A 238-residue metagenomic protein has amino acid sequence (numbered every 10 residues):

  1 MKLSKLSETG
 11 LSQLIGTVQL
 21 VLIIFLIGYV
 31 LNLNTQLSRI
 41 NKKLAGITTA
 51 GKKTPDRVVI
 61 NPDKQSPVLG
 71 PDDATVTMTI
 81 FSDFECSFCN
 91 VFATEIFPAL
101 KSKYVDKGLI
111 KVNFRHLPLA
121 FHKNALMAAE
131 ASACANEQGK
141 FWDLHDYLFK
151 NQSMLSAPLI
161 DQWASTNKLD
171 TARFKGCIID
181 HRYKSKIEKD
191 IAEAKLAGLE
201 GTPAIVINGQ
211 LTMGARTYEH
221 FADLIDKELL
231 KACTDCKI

Functional and structural regions predicted by a protein language model:
K2-I40, L44, Q162-I238: C-terminal cap of thioredoxin/glutaredoxin-like
G10-Q19, A50-V59, T79, H145-Q152: Short N-terminal helix-initiation segments at or just after the protein's N-terminus
L37-D63: N-terminal, intrinsically disordered, polar/charged segments of Gram-positive cell-envelope systems that serve as
I60-V76, Y104: A short beta-strand-turn-helix
D63-P67, F97-A99, I191-E193: A generic local structural motif
V68-L69, L155, T212: Short clusters of hydrophobic/aromatic residues that line enzyme substrate/ligand-binding pockets
A74, T79-S165, K175, A197-E200 (+2 more regions): Structural alpha/beta surface segment adjacent to cysteine/selenocysteine redox centers across thiol/disulfide enzymes
